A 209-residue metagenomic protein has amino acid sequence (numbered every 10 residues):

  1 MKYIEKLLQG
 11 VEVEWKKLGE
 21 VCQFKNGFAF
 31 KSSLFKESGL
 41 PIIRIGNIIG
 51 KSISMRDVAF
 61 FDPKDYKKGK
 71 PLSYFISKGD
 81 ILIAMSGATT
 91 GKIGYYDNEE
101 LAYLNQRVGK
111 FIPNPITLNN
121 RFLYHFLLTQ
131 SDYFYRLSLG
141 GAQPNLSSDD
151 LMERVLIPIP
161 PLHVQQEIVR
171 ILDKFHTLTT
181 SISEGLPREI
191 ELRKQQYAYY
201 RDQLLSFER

Functional and structural regions predicted by a protein language model:
M1, E12-K16, N119, M152 (+2 more regions): Amphipathic alpha-helical segments
K2-L8, A29, K67-G69, A142-Q143 (+1 more regions): Short, recurring structural edge motifs at helix starts
L7-G27, E189: Non-catalytic DNA-recognition/assembly elements of restriction-modification systems
V21-S32, G46-K78: Sequence-specific dsDNA recognition surfaces
R44, F61-Y66, P71-L128: A short beta-sheet element
G79, F134, G140, M152-E153 (+1 more regions): Histone-fold recognition with a strong bias for associated Lys/Arg-rich disordered tails
A102-G109, A142-P160: A short glycine-rich beta-alpha junction/loop motif
